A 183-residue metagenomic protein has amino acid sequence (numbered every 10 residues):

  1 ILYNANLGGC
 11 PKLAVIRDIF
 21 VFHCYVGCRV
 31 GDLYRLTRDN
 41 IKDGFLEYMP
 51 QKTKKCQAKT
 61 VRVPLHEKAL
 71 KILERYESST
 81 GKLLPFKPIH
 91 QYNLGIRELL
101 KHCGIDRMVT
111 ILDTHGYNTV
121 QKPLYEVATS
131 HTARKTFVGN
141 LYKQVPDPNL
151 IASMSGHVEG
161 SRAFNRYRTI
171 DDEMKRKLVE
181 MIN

Functional and structural regions predicted by a protein language model:
I1-V30, Y34, P88-Q91: Basic, Lys/Arg- and aromatic-enriched nucleic-acid-binding interface segment
L2, V26, R35-E74: Conserved tyrosine-mediated DNA breakage-rejoining catalytic core shared by Y-recombinases
L7-L13, S78-K82, R97-S153, H157: Short, basic (Lys/Arg/His-rich) helix/loop patches that form interaction surfaces in the mid-to-C-terminal regions
I16, K59, E67, H90 (+2 more regions): Exposed loop/turn and edge beta-strand positions of beta-sandwich/beta-sheet ligand-binding modules
R35, L94, E98, N140 (+3 more regions): DNA-binding alpha-helical recognition surfaces that contact promoter or target DNA
D39-F45, P146-R166: Short, polar N-cap/turn motifs at the start of nucleic acid-interacting alpha helices
P50-K54, I89-Y92, S155-E180: Catalytic-site neighborhood detector that most strongly recognizes the C-terminal catalytic loop/helix of tyrosine
V63-P64, K82-I89: C-terminal structural cap/anchor segments
